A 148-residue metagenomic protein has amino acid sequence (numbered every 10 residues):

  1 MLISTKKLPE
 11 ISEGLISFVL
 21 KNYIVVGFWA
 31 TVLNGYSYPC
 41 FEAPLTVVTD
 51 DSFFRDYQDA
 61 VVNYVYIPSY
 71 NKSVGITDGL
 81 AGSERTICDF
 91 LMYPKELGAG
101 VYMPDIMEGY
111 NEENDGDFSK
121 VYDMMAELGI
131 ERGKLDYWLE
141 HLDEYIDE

Functional and structural regions predicted by a protein language model:
M1-V74: Short gly/ser-rich loop at a beta-strand->alpha-helix junction or flexible surface loop bordering the NTP-binding
S69-E148: Hydrophobic alpha-helical interaction segments
